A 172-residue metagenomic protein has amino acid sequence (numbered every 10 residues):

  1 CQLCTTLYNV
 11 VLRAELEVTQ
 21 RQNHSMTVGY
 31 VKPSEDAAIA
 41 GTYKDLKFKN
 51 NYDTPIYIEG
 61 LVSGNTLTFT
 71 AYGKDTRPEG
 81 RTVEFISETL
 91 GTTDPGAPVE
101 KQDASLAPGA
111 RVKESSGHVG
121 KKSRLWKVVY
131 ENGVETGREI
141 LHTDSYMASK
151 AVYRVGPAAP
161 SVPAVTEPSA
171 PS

Functional and structural regions predicted by a protein language model:
Q2-S172: Well-ordered beta-sheet/strand-loop patches within structured domains
